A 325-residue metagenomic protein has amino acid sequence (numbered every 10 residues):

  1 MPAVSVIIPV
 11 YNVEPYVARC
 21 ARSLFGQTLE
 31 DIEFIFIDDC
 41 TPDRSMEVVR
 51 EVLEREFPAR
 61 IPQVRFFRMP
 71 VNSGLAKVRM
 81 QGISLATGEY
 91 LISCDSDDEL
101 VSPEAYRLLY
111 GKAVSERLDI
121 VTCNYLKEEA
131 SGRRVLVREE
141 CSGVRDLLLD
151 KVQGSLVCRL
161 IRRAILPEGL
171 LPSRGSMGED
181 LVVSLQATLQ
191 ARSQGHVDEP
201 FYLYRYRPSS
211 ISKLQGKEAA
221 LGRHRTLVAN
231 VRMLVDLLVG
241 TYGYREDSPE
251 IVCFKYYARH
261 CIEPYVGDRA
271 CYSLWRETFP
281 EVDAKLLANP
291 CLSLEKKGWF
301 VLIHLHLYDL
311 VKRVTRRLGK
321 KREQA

Functional and structural regions predicted by a protein language model:
M1-T226, H304, Y308-Q324: Nucleotide-sugar donor-binding/catalytic module of glycosyltransferases that assemble extracellular/cell-envelope
E56-A59, T241, R245, N289-S293: Alpha-solenoid repeat scaffolds
L181-S184, V231, A258: Hydrophobic alpha-helical core bundles mediating ligand binding, dimerization, or RNAP-core interactions
F201-P208, L214-R245, H260-L286: Catalytic core of nucleotide-sugar-dependent glycosyltransferases
G243-C253: All-alpha amphipathic helical-bundle segments outside canonical DNA-binding/catalytic cores that form hydrophobic
I251-I262: Amphipathic alpha-helical repeat scaffolds of TPR domains
Y265-A325: Membrane-interface aromatic/basic loop that binds lipid-linked glycans or pyrophosphate carriers, typified by
